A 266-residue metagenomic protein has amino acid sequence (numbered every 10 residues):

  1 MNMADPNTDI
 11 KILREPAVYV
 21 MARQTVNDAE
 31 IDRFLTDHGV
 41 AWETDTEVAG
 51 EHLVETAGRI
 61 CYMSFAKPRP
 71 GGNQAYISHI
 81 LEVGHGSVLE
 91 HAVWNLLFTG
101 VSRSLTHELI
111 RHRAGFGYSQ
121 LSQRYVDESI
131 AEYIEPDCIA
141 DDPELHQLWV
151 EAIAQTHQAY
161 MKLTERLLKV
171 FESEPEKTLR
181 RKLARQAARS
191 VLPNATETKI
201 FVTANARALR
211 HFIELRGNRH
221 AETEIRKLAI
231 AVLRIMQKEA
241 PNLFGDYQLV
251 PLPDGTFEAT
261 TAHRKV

Functional and structural regions predicted by a protein language model:
M1-V266: Family-specific signature for flavin-dependent thymidylate synthase
